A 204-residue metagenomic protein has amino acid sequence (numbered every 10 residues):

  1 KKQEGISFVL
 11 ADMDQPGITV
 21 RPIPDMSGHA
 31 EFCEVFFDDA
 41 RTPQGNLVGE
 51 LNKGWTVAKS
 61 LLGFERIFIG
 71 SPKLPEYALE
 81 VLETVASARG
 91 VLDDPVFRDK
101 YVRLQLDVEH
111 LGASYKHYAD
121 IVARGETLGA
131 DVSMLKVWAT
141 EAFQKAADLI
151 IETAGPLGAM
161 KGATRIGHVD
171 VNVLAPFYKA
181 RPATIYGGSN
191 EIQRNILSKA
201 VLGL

Functional and structural regions predicted by a protein language model:
K1-T84, K199, L204: FAD-binding core of flavoproteins
G63-L204: Alpha-helical interface subdomain recognition
